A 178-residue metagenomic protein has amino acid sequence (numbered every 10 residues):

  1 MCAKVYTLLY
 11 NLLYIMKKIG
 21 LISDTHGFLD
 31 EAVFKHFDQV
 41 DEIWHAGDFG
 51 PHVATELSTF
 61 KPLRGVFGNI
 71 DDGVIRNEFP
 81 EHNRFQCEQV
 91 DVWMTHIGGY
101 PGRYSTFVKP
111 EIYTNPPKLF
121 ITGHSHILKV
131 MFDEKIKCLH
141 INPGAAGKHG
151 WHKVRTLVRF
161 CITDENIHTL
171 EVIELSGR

Functional and structural regions predicted by a protein language model:
Y6, Y10-L63, D71-E81, Q89 (+3 more regions): N-terminal active-site segment of His-dependent metallophosphoesterases
L21, D48, N69, G99 (+2 more regions): Gly/Ser/Thr-rich helix-start
F28-L29, H36, E56-T59, I70-K135: Acidic, His/Gly-enriched loop-helix segments that form or flank divalent-metal centers in metallo-dependent hydrolases
R64, R103-N166, L170: Conserved beta-sheet core of the metallophosphoesterase superfamily
C87, I97, P143-A145, I162 (+1 more regions): Active-site donor-binding loop signature of nucleotide-sugar glycosyltransferases
L170-R178: Short, solvent-exposed aromatic-acidic interface loops
